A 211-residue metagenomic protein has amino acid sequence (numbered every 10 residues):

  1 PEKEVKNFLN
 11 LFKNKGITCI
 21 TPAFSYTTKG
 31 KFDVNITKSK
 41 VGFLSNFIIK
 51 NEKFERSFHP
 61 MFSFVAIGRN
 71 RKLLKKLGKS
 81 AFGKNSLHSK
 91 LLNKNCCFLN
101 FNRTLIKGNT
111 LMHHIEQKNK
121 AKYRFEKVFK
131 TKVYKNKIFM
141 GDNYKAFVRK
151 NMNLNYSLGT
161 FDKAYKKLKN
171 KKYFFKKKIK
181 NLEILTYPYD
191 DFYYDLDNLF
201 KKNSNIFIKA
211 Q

Functional and structural regions predicted by a protein language model:
P1-Q211: N-terminal and secondary-structure boundary signal
